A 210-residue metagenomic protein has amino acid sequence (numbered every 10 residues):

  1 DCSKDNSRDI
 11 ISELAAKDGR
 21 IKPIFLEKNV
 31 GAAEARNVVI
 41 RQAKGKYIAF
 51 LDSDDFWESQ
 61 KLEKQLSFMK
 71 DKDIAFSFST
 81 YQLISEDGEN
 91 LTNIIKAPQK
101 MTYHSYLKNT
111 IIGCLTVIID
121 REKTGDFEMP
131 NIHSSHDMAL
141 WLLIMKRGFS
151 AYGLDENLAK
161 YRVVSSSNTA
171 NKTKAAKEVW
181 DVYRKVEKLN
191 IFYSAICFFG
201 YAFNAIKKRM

Functional and structural regions predicted by a protein language model:
D1-I10, K28, D52: A conserved acidic beta->alpha catalytic loop
D5-L14, F56, Q60: Acidic helix N-cap motif at the loop->helix transition within catalytic regions of sugar-transfer enzymes
L26-A43: Glycine-rich, basic loop-to-helix element that forms the pyrophosphate-binding segment of sugar-nucleotide handling
R41, N93-K174, E178, V182: Conserved nucleotide-sugar donor-binding catalytic segment
I48: Short aromatic/hydrophobic "clamp" motif used to bind/position activated sugar donors
D52-F56, T80: The conserved acidic donor/metal-binding loop of glycosyltransferases
Q60-L91: Conserved donor NDP-sugar-binding/catalytic core segment of glycosyltransferases
K160-M210: Hydrophobic helical membrane-anchoring modules
